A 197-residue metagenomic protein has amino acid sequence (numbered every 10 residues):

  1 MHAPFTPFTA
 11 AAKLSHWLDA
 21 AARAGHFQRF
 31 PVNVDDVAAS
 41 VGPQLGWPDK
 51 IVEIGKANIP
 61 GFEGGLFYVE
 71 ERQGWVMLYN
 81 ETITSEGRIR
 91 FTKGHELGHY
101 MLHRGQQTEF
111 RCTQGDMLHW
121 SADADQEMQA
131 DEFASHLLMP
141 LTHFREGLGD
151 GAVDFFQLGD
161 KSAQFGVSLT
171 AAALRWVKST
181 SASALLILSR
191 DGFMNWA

Functional and structural regions predicted by a protein language model:
M1-A197: Short juxta-domain linker segments that transition from a proline/glycine-rich, charged coil into a short amphipathic
